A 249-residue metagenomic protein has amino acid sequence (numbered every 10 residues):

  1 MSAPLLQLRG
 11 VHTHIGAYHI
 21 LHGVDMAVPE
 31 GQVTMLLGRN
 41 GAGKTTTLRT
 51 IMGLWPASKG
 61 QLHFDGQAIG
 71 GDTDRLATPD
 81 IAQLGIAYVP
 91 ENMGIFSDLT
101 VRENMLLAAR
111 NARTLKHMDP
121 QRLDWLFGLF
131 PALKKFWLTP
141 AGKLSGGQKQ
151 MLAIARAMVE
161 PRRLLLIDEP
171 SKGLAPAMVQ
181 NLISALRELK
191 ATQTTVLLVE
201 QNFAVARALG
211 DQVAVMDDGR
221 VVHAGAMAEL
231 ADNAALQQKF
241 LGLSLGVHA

Functional and structural regions predicted by a protein language model:
G16, T34, P56, L99-Q121 (+3 more regions): ABC-type ATPase nucleotide-binding domains, specifically the catalytic core motifs of the NBD
L37-R39: The feature captures the beta-strand-to-loop junction immediately N-terminal to the Walker
M52: Helix-to-loop junction immediately C-terminal to a conserved catalytic motif
P56, I69-M93, K116-D119, L123 (+2 more regions): ABC ATPase NBD coupling module
P140-L144: Conserved ABC ATPase signature
M158-R163: A short, proline-enriched helix->beta-strand linker immediately N-terminal to the Walker B motif in ABC-type P-loop
